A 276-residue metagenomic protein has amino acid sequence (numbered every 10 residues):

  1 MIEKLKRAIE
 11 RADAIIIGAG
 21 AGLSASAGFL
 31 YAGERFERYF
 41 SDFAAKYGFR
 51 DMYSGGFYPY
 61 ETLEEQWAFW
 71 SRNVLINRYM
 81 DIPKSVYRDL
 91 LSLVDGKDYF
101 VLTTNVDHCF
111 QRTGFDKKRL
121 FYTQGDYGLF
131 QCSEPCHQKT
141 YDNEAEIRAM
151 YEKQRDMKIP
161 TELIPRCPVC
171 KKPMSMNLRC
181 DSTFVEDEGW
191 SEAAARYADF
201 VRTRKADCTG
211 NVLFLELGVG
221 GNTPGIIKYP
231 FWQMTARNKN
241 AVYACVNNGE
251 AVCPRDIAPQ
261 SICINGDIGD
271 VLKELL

Functional and structural regions predicted by a protein language model:
M1-L276: Conserved catalytic alpha/beta core of Sir2/sirtuin-type deacylases, generalized to analogous enzyme cores that bind
